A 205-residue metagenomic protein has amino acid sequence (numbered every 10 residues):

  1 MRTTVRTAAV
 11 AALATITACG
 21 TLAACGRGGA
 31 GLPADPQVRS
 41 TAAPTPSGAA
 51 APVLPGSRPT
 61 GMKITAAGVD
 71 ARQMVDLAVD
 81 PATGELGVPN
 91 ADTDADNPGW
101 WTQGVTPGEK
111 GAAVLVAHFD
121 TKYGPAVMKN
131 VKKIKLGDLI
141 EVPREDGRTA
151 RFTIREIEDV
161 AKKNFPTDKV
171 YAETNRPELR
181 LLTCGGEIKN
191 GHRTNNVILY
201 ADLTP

Functional and structural regions predicted by a protein language model:
M1-A14: N-terminal export and membrane-targeting signals
T15-C19: Alpha-helical transmembrane segments
T21-A24: C-terminal motif of bacterial Sec signal peptides marking the signal peptidase cleavage site
G26-K133, R144, E156, V160-P205: Solvent-exposed, non-transmembrane regions of membrane-associated and secreted proteins
D138-L139: Structural motif
T149-I157: Short beta-strand-centered aromatic/proline hotspots
